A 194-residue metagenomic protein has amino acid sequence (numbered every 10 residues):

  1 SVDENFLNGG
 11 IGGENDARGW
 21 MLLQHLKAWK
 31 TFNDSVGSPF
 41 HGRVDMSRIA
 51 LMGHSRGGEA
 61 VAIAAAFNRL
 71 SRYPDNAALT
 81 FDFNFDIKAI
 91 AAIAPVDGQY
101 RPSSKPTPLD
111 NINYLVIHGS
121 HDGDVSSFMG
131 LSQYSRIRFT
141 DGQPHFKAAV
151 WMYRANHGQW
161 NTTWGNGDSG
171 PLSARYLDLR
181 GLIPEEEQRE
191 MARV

Functional and structural regions predicted by a protein language model:
E4-N8, A60, G98-S103, D124-S127 (+1 more regions): Extracytoplasmic/secreted cell-surface and envelope-processing proteins
F6-S55: Gly/Ser-rich "nucleophile elbow"/oxyanion-hole loop immediately N-terminal to the catalytic nucleophile in hydrolases
M52, A91-A94, I117, M152-Y153: Alpha/beta-hydrolase-fold catalytic nucleophile elbow
G58-L70: Short glycine-enriched nucleophile-adjacent loop and the immediately C-terminal alpha-helix near the catalytic center
S71-P95, I112, K147-A148: A conserved short beta-strand
T107-E185: Active-site-adjacent alpha-helix of alpha/beta-hydrolase-fold enzymes
I183-V194: P-loop NTPase catalytic cores that bind/hydrolyze ATP
